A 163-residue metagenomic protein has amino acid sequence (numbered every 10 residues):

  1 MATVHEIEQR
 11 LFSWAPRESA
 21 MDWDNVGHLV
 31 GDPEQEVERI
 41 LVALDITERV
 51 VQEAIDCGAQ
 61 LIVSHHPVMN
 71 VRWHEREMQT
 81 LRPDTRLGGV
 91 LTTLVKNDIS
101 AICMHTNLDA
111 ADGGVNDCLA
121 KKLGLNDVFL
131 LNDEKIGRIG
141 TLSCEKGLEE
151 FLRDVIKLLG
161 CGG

Functional and structural regions predicted by a protein language model:
M1-G163: Hydrophobic structural segments
